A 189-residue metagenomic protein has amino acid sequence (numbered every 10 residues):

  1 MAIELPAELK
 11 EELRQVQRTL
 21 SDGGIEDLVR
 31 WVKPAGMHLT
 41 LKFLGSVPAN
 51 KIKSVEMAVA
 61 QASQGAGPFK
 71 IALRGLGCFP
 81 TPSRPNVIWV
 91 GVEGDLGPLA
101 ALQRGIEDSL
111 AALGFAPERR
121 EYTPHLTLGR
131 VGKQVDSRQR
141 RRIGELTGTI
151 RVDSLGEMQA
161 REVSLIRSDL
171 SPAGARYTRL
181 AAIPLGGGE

Functional and structural regions predicted by a protein language model:
M1-E189: Histidine-dependent nucleotide/RNA phosphoesterase domain, centered on the 2H-phosphoesterase fold with its duplicated
